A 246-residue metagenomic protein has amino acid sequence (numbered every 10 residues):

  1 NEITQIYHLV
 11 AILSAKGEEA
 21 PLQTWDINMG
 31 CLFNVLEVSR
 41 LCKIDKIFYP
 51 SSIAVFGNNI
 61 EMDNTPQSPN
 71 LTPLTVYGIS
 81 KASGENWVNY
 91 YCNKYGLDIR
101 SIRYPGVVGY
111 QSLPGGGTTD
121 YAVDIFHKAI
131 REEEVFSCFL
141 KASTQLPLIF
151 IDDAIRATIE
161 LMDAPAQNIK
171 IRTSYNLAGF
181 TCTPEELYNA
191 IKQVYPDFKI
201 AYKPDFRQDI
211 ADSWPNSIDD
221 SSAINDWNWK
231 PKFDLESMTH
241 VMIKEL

Functional and structural regions predicted by a protein language model:
N1-I27: NAD(P)H-binding glycine-rich loop region in Rossmannoid oxidoreductase-like domains and their noncatalytic homologs
H8, F33-T75: Conserved Rossmann-fold NAD(P)-dependent oxidoreductase catalytic core, especially the SDR/UDP-sugar
H8, I47-Y49, V55, R100-G106 (+2 more regions): Structural signature of the Rossmann-like NAD(P)-dependent dehydrogenase/reductase core
K16-Q23, N58-D63, L113: Conserved catalytic-core motifs of eukaryotic protein kinase domains, centered on the activation segment
C31-S39, W87-V88, A157, L161: Hydrophobic positions on the long internal alpha-helix of Rossmann-like NAD(P)-dependent oxidoreductase domains
V76, S80: Active-site helix of classical SDR
N89-Q145, I151-I155, E160: NAD(P)-dependent short-chain dehydrogenase/reductase
E133, C138-K141, L146-L246: C-terminal substrate-binding subdomain of Rossmann-fold SDR/epimerase-dehydratase oxidoreductases
